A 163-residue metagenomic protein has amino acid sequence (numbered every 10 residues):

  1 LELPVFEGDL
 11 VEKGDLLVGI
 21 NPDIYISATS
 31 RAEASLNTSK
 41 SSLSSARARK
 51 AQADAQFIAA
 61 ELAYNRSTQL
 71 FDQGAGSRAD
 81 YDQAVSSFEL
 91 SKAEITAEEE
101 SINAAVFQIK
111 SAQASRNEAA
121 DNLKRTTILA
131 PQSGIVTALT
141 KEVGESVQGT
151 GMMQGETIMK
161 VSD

Functional and structural regions predicted by a protein language model:
L1-S42, Q73-D80, L139-E142: Long, amphipathic coiled-coil "stalk"/hairpin helices in large membrane-associated assemblies
P4, V18-G19, Q56, A63 (+2 more regions): Soluble periplasmic/extracytoplasmic beta-strand elements of cell-envelope proteins
G8-L17, S67, A112, A119 (+1 more regions): A structural signal for short beta-strand/turn segments enriched in small hydrophobics and glycine
G14, S91, M159-D163: A short, hydrophobic secondary-structure junction motif
D15, S27, A55, A79 (+2 more regions): Extracytoplasmic/periplasmic beta-strand context in beta-sandwich domains, especially the cupredoxin/COX2 CuA-binding
Y25-E33, K50, D54-F57, A79-Y81 (+1 more regions): Sec/SRP-type N-terminal targeting helices
N37-E99, L123: Alpha-helical hairpins and coiled-coil heptad-repeat segments
S44-S45, E99-S146, D163: Elongated periplasmic alpha-helical coiled-coil
